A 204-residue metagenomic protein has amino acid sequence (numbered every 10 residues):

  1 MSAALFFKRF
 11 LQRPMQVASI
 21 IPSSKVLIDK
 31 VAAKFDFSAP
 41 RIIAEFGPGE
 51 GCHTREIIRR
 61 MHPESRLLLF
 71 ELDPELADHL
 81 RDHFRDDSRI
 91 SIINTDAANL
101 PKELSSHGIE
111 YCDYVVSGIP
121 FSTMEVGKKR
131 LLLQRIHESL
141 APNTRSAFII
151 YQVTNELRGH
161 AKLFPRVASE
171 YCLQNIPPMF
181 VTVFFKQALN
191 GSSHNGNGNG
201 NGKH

Functional and structural regions predicted by a protein language model:
A3-S38: Class I SAM-dependent methyltransferase Rossmann-like catalytic core, especially the SAM/SAH-binding loop
P40-G49: Conserved class I S-adenosyl-L-methionine
G51-R55: Glycine-rich SAM-binding Motif I of class I
R66-E71: Conserved SAM-binding motif I beta-strand of class I
L76-S106: S-adenosyl-L-methionine
R130-P142: A short glycine-rich, Lys/Arg-flanked "PGG" loop and its adjoining helix->strand segment in the class I
P142-Y151: Conserved beta-strand signature within the Rossmann-like core of class I S-adenosyl-L-methionine
Y171-H204: Core SAM-dependent methyltransferase catalytic element
